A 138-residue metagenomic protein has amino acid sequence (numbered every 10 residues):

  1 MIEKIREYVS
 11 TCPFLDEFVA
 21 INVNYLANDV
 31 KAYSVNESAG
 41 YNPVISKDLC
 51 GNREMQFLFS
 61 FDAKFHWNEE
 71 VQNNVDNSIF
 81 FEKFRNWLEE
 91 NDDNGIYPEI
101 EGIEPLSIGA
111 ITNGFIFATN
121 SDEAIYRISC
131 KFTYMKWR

Functional and structural regions predicted by a protein language model:
M1-A20, Y25, N42-R138: Charged, amphipathic alpha-helical segments and their flanking helix caps
N28-V30: Short gly/pro-enriched beta-turn/loop segments at secondary-structure junctions
A32-S34: Extended compositionally biased segments used for macromolecular assembly or nucleic-acid engagement
A39: Surface-exposed acidic loop/strand-edge motifs in secreted or periplasmic proteins that form small linear binding
